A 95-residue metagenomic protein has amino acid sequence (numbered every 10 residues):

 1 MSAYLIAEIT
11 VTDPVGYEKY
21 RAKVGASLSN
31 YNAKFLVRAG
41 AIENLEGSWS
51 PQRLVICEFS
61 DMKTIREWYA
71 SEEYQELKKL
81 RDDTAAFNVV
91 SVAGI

Functional and structural regions predicted by a protein language model:
M1-A70, A93-I95: Short S/T/G/P-rich N-terminal loop/turn motif that feeds into the first structured element of a domain
M62-V90: C-terminal structural segments of small proteins and small subunits
